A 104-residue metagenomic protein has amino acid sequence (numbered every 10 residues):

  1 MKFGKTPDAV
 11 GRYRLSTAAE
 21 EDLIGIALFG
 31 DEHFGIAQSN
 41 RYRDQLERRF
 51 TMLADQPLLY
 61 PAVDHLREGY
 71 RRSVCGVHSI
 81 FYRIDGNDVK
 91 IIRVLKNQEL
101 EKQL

Functional and structural regions predicted by a protein language model:
M1-R41: Arg/Lys-rich, positively charged N-terminal/basic patches that mediate binding to nucleic acids
T51-D55: Short proline/glycine- and basic residue-enriched helix-capping loop/turn segments at helix->loop/beta transitions
L58-D88: Basic/aromatic recognition patch in beta-strand/loop cores that engages polyanionic ligands
H78-L104: Enriched for short, Lys/Arg-rich terminal
